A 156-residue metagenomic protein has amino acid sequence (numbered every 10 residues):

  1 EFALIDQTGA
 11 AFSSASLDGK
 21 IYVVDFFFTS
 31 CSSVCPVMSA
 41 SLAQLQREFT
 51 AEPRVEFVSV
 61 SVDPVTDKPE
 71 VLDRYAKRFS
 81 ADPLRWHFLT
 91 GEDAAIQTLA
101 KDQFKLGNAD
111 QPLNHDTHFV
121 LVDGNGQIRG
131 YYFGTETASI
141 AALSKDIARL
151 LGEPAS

Functional and structural regions predicted by a protein language model:
F2-Y22, Q46-F49: A short beta-strand-turn-helix
F12-L42: Short active-site neighborhood of thiol/selenol oxidoreductases, capturing the structured segment around
I21, F27-S30, Q46-P53, F79 (+3 more regions): Sec/Tat-exported extracytoplasmic proteins
V23-V24, F57, F119: Hydrophobic beta-strand anchors of alpha/beta hydrolase catalytic cores
V37-L99: Structural microenvironment flanking redox-active thiols in thiol-disulfide oxidoreductases
W86, Q97, F104-V120: Structural micro-motif
D110-S156: Thiol-/selenol-based redox modules, centered on thioredoxin-like and closely related oxidoreductase domains
